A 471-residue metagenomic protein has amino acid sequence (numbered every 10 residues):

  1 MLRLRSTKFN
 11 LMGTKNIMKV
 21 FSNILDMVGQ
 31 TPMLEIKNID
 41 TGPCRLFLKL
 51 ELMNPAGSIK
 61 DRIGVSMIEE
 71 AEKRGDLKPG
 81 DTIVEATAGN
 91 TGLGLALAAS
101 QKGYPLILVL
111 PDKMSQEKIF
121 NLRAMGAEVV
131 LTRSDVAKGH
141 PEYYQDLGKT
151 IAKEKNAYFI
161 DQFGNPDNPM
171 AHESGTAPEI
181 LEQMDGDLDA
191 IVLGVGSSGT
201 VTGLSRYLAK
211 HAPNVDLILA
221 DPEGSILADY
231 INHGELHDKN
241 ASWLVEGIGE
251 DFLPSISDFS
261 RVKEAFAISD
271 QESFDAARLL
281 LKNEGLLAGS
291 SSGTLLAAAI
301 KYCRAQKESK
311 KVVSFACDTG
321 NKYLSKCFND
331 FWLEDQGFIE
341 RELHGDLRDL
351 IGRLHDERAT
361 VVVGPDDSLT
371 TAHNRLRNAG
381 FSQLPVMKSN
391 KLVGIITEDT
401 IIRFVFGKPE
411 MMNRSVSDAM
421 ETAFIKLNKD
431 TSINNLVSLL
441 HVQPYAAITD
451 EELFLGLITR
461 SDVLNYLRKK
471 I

Functional and structural regions predicted by a protein language model:
M1-N16: N-terminal amphipathic/basic-hydrophobic helices that include classical n-h-c signal peptides and signal-anchor
M12-L350: PLP-dependent amino-acid enzyme catalytic core
A99, I180, G285, L376 (+5 more regions): Terminal peptide-recognition signature
R261, H344-T360, D367, N413-F424: Bateman (tandem CBS) regulatory domains
V361-G380, V386-K388, V405, I425-P444 (+2 more regions): The conserved cystathionine-beta-synthase
G394-I401, A446, G456-V463: Short hydrophobic beta-strand motif reused across regulatory alpha/beta modules
E398-S417, V463-I471: A short, polar/charged loop-to-alpha-helix boundary motif
